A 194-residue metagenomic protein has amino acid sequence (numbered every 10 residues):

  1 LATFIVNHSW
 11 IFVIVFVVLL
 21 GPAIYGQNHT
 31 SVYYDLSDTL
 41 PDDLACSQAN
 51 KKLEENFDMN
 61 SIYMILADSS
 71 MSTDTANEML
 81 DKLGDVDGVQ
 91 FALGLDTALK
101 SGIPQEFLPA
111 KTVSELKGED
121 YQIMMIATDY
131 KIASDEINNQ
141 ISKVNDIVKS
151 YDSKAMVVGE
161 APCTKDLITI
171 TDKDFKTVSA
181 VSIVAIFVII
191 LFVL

Functional and structural regions predicted by a protein language model:
L1-D35: Signature of alpha-helical transmembrane segments and their immediate interfacial
G26-Y33, S37-L194: Structured non-transmembrane domains adjacent to transmembrane bundles in polytopic membrane proteins
